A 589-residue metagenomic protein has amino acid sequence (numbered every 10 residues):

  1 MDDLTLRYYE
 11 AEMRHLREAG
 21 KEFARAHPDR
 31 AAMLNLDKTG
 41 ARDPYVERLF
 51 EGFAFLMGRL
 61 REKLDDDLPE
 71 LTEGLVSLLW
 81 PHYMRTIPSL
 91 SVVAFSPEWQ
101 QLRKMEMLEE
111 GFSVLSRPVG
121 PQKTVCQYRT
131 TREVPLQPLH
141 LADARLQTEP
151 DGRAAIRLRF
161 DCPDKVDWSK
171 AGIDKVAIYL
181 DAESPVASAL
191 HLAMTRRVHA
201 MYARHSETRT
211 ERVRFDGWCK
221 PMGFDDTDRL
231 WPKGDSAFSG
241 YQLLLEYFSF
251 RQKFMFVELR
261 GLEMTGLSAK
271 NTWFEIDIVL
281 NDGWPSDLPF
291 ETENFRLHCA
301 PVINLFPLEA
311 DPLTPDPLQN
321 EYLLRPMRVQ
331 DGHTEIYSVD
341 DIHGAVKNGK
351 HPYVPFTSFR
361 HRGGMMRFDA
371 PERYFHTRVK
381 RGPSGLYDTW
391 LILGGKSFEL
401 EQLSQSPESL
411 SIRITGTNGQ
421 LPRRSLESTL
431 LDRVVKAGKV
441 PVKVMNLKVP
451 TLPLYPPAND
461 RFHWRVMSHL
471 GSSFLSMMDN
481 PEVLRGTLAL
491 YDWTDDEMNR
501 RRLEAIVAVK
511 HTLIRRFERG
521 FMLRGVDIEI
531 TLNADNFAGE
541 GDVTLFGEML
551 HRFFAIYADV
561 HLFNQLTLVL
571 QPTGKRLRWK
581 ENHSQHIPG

Functional and structural regions predicted by a protein language model:
M1-R30, L34, T227-L267, W273 (+1 more regions): Mixed-charge (acidic/basic) macromolecular-recognition segments
M1-T208, V213-D216, G223: Extended assembly-interface regions of large multimeric machines
R7-A11, H15, F55-K63, E73-Y83 (+9 more regions): Short linear motifs embedded in intrinsically disordered, proline/glycine-rich low-complexity segments
M57-L64, H82, D143-R153, R159-I173 (+3 more regions): Extracellular ectodomain segments of secreted/surface proteins
I87-S91, G152-I156, G172-D174, R197 (+3 more regions): Residues at beta-strand starts and edge strands
L115, N271-N281, E408-T415: Short, aromatic- and glycine-rich surface loops/edge beta-strands on solvent-exposed regions
R159, P163-P371: Short, low-complexity Pro/Thr/Gly
K347-G589: C-terminal domain/tail detector
